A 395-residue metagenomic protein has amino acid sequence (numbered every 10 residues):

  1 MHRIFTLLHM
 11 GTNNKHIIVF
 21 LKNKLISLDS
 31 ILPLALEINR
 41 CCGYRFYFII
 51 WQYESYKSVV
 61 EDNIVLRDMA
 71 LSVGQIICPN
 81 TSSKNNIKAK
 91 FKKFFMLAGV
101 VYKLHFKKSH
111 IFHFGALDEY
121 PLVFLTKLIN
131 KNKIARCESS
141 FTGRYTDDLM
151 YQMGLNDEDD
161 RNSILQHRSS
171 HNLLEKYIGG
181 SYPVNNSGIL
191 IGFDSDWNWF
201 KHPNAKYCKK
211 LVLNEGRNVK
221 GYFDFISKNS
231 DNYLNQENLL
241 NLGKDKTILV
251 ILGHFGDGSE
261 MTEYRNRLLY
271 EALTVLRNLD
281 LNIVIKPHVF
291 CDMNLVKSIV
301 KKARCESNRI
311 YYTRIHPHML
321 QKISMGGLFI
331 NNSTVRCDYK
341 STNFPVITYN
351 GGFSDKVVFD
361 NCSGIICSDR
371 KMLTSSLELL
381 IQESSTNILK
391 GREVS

Functional and structural regions predicted by a protein language model:
H2-N130, D257-Y264: N-terminal pre-catalytic "stem/leader" segment of glycosyltransferase-like enzymes
R45-Y56, A135-E138, I189-F193, V284-H288: Short internal beta-strands
F48, I111-F112, N186-D194, L328-F329: A short beta-strand/loop micro-motif in the catalytic core of glycosyltransferases that engages the nucleotide-sugar
F112, T126-H167, I347-T348: Active-site proximal beta-strand in glycosyltransferases
I164-G258: A nucleotide-sugar donor-handling region in carbohydrate enzymes
K201-N204, R314-F359: A donor-sugar binding/catalytic signature common to diverse glycosyltransferases and related nucleotide-sugar
N278-R314: Catalytic donor nucleotide-activated moiety binding site of glycosyltransferases and closely related
R370-K371, S375-S395: C-terminal amphipathic helix plus adjacent low-complexity, charged tail appended to glycosyltransferase catalytic
